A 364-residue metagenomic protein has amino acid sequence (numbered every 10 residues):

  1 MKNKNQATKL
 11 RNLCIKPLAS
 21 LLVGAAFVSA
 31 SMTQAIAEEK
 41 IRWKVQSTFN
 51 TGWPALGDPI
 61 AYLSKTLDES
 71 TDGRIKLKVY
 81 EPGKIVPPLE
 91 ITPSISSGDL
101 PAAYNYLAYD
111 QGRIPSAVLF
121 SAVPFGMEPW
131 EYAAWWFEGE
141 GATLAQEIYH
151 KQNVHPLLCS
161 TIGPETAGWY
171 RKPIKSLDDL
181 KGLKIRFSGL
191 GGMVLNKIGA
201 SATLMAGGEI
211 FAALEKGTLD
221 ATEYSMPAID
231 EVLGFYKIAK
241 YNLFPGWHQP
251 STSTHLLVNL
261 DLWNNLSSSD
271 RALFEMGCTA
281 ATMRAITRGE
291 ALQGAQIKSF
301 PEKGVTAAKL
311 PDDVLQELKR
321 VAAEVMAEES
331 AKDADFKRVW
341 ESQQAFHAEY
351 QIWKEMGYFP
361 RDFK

Functional and structural regions predicted by a protein language model:
M1-L13: N-terminal secretory signal peptides that target proteins for export/translocation
K16-A30: Bacterial N-terminal signal peptides
L22, A37-Y132, L144-K364: N-terminal secretory/targeting leader peptides
S31-A37: Sec/Tat signal peptide C-region and signal peptidase I cleavage site
W135: Short beta-strand-centered segments that line the small-molecule binding cleft or hinge of alpha/beta clamshell
E140-G141: Core domains of carbohydrate- and sulfate-ester-processing enzymes
